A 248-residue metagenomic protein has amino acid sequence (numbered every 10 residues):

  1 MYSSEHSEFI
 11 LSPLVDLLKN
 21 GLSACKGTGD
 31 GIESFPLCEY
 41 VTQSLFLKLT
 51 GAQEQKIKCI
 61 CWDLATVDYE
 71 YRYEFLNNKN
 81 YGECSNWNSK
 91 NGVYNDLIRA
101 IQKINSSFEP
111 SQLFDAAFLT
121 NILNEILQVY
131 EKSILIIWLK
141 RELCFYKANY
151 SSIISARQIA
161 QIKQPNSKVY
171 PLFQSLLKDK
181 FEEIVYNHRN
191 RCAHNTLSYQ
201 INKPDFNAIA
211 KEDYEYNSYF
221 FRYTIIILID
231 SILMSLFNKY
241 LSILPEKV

Functional and structural regions predicted by a protein language model:
M1-L47, G51, K56-G82: Charged alpha-helical initiation segments
Y2-D16, N20-S23, W138-V248: Polyanionic, low-complexity intrinsically disordered segments
S3-S7, L11, F46, N86 (+6 more regions): Intrinsic-disorder-associated interaction segments
E5-E8, E33, E39, E54 (+10 more regions): Glutamate identity and glutamate-enriched acidic tracts
F46-L49, Q53, I57-C61, E109 (+4 more regions): Generic hydrophobic secondary-structure signal
C61-V169: Helix-loop junctions and short alpha-helical segments
